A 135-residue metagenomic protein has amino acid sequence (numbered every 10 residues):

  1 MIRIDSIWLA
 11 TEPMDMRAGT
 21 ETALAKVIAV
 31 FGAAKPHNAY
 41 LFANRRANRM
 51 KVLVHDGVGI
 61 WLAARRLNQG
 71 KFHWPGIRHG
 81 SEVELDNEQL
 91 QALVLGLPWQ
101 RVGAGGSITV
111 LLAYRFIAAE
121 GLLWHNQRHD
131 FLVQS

Functional and structural regions predicted by a protein language model:
M1-S135: Polybasic/polar functional segments that serve as interface/processing modules
